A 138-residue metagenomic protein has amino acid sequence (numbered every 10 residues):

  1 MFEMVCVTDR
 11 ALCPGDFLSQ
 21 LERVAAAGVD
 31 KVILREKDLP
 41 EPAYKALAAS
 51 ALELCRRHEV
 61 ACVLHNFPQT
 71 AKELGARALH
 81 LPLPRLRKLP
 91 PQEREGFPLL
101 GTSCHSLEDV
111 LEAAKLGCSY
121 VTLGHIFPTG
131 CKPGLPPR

Functional and structural regions predicted by a protein language model:
M1-K88, R94-S119: Conserved N-terminal beta1-alpha1 strand-loop-helix module at the mouth
A114, S119-R138: Active-site/ligand-binding-proximal alpha/beta "capping" segment
